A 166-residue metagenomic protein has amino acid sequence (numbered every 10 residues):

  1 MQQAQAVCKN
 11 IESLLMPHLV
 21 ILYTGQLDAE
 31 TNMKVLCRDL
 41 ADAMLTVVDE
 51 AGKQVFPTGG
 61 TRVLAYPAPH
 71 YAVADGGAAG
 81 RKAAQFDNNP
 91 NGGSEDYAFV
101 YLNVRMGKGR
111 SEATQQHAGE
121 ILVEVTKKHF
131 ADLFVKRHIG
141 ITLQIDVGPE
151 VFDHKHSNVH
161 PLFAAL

Functional and structural regions predicted by a protein language model:
Q3: Cationic, low-complexity basic patches in intrinsically disordered or flexible, solvent-exposed regions
C8-L166: A domain-level signal for the structural core that forms small-molecule/cofactor-binding pockets and catalytic centers
